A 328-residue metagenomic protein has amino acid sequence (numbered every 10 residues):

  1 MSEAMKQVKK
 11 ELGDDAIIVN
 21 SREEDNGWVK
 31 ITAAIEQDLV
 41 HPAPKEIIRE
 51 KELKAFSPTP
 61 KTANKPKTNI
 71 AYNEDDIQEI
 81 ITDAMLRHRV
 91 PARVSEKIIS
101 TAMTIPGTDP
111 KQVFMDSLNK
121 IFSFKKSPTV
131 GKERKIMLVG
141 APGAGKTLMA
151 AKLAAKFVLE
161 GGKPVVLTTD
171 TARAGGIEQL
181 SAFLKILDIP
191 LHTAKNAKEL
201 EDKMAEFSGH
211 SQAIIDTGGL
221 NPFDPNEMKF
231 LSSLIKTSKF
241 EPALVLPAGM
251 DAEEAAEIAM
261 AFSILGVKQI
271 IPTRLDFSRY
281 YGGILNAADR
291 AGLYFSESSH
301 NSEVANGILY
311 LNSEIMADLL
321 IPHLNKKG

Functional and structural regions predicted by a protein language model:
M1-S127: Non-catalytic terminal/linker segments enriched in charged/polar, low-complexity residues
S2, Y72, I81-H88, K97-I98 (+1 more regions): NTP-binding/hydrolysis catalytic cores, primarily Walker-type P-loop NTPases
G131-I136: Pre-Walker A (Motif I) flank of P-loop NTPase domains
V139-P142, P164-G175, A182-L200, M204-E227: Switch II (G3) loop of P-loop NTPases
K146: Conserved lysine of the Walker
M149, L153, Q179: Hydrophobic positions on the alpha1 helix immediately C-terminal to the Walker A/P-loop
K163-V165, K239-L246, S263-A305: Conserved beta-strand/loop subsegment of P-loop NTPase cores
A205-Q212, P225-M250: Inter-motif core of Ras-like GTPase G domains
